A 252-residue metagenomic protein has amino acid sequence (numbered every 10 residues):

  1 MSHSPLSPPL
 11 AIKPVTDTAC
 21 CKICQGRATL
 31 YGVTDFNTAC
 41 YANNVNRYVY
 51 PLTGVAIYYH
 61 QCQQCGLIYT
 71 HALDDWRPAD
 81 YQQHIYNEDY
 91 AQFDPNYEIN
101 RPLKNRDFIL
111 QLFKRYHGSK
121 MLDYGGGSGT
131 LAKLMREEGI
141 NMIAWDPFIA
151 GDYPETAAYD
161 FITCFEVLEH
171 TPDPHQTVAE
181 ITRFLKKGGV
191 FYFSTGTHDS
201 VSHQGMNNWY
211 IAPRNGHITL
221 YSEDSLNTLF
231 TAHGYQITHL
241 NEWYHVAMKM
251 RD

Functional and structural regions predicted by a protein language model:
S2-F165, H175-A179, F193-S194, M206 (+4 more regions): Conserved N-terminal segment of class I S-adenosyl-L-methionine
G151, D199-V201: Feature marks short, surface-exposed loop/turn motifs that line or immediately flank catalytic pockets and channel
E166, H170: A short His-aromatic
T171-P172, L185-K187: Helix-to-beta-strand junctions that scaffold the AdoMet/dcAdoMet cofactor pocket in Class I SAM-dependent enzymes
G188-G196: Conserved beta-strand signature within the Rossmann-like core of class I S-adenosyl-L-methionine
